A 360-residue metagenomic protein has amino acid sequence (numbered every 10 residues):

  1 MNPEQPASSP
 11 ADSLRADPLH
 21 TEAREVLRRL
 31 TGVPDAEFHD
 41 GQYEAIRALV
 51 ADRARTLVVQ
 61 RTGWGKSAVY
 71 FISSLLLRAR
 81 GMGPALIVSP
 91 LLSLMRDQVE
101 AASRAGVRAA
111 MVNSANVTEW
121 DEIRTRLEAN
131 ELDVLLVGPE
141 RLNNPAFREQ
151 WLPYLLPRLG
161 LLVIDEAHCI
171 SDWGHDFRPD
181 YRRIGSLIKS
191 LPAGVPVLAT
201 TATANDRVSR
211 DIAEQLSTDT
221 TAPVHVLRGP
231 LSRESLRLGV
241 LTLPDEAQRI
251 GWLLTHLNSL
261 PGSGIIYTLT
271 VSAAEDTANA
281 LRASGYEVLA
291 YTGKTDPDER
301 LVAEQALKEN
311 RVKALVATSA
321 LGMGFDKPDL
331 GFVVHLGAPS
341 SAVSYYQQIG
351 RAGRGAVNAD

Functional and structural regions predicted by a protein language model:
N2-R15: Interdomain "pre-motor" coupling segment immediately N-terminal to P-loop NTPase/helicase cores
R15-T21, E25-L30, A36, D40-S67 (+3 more regions): Helicase motor core with emphasis on the C-terminal RecA-like subdomain
